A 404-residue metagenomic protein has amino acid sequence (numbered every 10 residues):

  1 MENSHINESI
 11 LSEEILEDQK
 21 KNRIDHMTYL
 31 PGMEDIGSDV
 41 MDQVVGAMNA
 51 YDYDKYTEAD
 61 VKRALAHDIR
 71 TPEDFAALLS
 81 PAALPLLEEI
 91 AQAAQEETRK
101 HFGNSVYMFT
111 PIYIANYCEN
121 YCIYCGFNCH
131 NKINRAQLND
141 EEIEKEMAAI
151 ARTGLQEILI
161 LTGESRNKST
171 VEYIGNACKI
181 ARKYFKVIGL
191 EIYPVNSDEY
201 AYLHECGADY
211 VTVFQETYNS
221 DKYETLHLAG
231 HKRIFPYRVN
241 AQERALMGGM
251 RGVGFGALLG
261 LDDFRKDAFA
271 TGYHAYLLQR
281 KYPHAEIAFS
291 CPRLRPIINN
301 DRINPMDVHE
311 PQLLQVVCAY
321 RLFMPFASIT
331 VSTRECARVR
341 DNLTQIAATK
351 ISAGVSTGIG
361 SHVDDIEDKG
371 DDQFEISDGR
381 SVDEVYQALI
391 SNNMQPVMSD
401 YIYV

Functional and structural regions predicted by a protein language model:
M1-A83, R280-V404: Auxiliary Fe-S-binding modules of radical SAM enzymes
L86-Y107: Short, charged low-complexity linear segments at domain edges
A94, C122, I160, V213 (+4 more regions): Conserved, mostly hydrophobic/aromatic
K100-E142: Canonical Radical SAM [4Fe-4S] cluster-binding loop centered on the CxxxCxxC motif and its immediate flanking residues
T110, M147, I174-C178, Y200 (+5 more regions): Generic structural signal for well-ordered alpha-helices, preferentially at hydrophobic/aromatic core positions
C129-E146, I150-L246, R251-F255, L259-L261 (+1 more regions): Core AdoMet radical
L138, S169, Y173, A229-Y237 (+4 more regions): Alpha-helix N-cap and loop-to-helix initiation/capping positions
S197-E205, D262-Y276, C336-I346: Catalytic cores of alpha/beta
